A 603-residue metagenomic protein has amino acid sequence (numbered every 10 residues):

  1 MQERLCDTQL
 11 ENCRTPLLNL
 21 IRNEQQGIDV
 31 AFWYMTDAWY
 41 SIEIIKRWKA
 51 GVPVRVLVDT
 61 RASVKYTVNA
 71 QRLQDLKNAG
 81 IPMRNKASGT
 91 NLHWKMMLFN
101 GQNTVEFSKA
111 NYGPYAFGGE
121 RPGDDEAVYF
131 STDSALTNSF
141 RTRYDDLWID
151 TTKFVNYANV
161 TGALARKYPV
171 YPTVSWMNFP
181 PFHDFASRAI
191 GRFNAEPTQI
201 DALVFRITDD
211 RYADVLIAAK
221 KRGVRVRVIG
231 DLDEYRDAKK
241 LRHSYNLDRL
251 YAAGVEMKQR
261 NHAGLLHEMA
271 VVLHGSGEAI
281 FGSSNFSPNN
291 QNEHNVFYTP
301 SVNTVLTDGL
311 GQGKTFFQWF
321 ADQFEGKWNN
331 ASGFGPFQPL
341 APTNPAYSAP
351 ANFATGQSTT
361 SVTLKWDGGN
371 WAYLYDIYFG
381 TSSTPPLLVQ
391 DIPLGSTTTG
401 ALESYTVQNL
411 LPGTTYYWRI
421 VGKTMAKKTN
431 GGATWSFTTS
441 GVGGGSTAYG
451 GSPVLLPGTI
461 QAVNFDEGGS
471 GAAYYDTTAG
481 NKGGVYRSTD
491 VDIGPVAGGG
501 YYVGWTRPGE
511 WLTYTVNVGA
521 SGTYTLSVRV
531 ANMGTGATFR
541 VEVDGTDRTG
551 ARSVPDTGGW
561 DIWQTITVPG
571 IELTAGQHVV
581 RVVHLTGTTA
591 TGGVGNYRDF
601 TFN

Functional and structural regions predicted by a protein language model:
M1-R84, T90-N91, F99-P342: Charged, low-complexity intrinsically disordered terminal segments
A341-P350: Proline-enriched interdomain boundary motifs that mark the N-terminal boundary and often initiate the first structured
S361-W371: Conserved aromatic anchor
D376-L411, M425-K428, G432: Recognizes extended acidic, P/S/T-rich segments that occur within or adjacent to Ig-like beta-sandwich modules
V407-T415, E572-T574: Surface-exposed, short loops/turns at beta-strand junctions within beta-sandwich domains
K423-K428, G587-T589: Short, solvent-exposed loop/turn segments at the edges of extracellular beta-sandwich modules
G441-N603: Extracytoplasmic
